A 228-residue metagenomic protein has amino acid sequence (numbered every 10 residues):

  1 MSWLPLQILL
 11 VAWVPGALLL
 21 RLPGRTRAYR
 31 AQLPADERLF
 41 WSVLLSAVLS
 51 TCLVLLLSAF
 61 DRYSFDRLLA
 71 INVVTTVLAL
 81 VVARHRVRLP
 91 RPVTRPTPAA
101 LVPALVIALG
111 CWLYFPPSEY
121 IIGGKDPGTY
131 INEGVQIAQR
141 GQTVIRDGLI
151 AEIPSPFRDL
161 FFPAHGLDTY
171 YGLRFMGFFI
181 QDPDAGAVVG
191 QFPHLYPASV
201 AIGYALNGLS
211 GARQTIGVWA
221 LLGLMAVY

Functional and structural regions predicted by a protein language model:
M1-A100: Membrane-embedded, hydrophobic transmembrane alpha-helices
S2, A99-G124, V135, Q139-Q142 (+2 more regions): Transmembrane signal-anchor helices characteristic of membrane glycosylation enzymes that use polyprenol
W3, I8, G16, G134 (+1 more regions): Membrane-interface coil-to-helix junctions
R38, A185, G211-A212: Short alpha-helical transmembrane interface motifs in multi-pass membrane proteins
S42-V54, L105-L109, G217-L224: Membrane-embedded helix bundles of polyisoprenyl
S50-V54, G128-N132, V189-Y204, G208-I216 (+1 more regions): Membrane-embedded glycan transfer/ligation machinery that uses polyprenyl lipid-linked sugar donors/oligosaccharides
V77-R86, G211-Y228: Transmembrane-helix motifs of polytopic, lipid-linked glycan transferases
Q139-L206: Interfacial juxtamembrane loops and adjacent helix segments that form the catalytic/substrate-binding surfaces
